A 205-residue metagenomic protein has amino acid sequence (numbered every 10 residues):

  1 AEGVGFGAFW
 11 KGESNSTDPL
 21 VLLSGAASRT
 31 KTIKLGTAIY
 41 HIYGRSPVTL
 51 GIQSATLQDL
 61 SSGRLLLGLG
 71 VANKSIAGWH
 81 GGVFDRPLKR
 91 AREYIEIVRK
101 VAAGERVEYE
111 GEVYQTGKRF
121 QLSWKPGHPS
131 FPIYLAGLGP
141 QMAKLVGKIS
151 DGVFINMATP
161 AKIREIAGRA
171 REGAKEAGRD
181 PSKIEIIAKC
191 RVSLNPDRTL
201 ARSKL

Functional and structural regions predicted by a protein language model:
A1-L205: Active-site-adjacent structural elements that line small-molecule/cofactor binding pockets in enzymes
